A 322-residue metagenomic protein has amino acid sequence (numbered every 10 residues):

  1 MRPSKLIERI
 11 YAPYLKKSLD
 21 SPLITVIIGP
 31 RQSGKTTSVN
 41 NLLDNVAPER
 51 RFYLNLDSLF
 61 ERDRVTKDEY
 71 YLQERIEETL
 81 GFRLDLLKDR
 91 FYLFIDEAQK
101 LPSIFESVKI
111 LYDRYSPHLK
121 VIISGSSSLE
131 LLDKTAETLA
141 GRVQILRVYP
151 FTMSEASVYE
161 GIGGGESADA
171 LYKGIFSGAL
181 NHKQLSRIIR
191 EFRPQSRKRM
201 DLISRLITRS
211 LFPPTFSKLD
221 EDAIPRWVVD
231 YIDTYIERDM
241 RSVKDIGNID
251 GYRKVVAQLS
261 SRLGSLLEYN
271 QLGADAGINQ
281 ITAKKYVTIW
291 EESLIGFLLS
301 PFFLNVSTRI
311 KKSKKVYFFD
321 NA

Functional and structural regions predicted by a protein language model:
R2-L19: Pre-Walker A adenine-sensing motif
I27: Hydrophobic anchor at the beta1->P-loop junction of P-loop NTPases
K35: Conserved lysine of the Walker
S38, L42: Hydrophobic positions on the alpha1 helix immediately C-terminal to the Walker A/P-loop
L54-D89: Short glycine-rich substrate-engagement loop in P-loop NTPases that contacts/grips substrate
F105-I122, E137: Conserved catalytic/switch belt of AAA+ P-loop NTPases
K134-Y252, V256, S260: Interdomain motor-coupling "hinge/lid" segment immediately C-terminal to the ATP-binding subdomain of NTP-driven enzymes
F216-A322: Accessory nucleic acid-recognition modules appended to NTPase machines
